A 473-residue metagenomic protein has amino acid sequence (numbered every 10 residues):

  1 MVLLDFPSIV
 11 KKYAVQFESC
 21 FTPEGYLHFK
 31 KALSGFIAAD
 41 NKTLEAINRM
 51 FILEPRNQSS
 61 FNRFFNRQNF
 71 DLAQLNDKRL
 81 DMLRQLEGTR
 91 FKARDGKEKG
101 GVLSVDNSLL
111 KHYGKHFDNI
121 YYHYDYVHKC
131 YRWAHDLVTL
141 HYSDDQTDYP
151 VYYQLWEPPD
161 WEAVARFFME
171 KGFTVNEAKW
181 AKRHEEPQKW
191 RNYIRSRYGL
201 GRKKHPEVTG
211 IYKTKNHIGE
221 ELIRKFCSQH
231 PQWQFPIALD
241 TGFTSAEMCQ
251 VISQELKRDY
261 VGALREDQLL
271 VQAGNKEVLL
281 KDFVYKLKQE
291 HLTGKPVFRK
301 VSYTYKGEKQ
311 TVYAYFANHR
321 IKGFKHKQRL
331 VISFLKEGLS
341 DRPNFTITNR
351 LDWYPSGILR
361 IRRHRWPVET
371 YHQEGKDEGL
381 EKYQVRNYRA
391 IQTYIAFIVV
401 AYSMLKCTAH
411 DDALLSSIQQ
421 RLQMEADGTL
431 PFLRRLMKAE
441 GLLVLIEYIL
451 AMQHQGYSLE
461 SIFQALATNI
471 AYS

Functional and structural regions predicted by a protein language model:
M1-D5, I9-R84, D144, Y149 (+5 more regions): Short, positively charged, Gly/Tyr-enriched micro-motifs that form contact patches at catalytic or ligand/partner
M1-L27, F36, E54, E157 (+10 more regions): A short, flexible helix-boundary coil/loop motif
C20-H28, V127-W133, V385-I395: Structural motif
K30-A32, I37, L339-R365: Extended, non-catalytic structural segments that build the interaction scaffolds of large macromolecular assemblies
I47, K99-Y113, L140, P236-T244 (+4 more regions): Short, conserved catalytic/metal-binding motifs centered on acidic residues
R67-W180: Active-site-proximal, Lys/Arg-enriched surface segment that forms a nucleic-acid-binding/basic interface patch
V105, L109, H291-T293, P355-R386: Short amphipathic alpha-helical "interface-anchor" segments enriched in bulky aromatics
Q188-K276: Domain-level cores of phosphate- or acyl-group-handling catalytic modules
